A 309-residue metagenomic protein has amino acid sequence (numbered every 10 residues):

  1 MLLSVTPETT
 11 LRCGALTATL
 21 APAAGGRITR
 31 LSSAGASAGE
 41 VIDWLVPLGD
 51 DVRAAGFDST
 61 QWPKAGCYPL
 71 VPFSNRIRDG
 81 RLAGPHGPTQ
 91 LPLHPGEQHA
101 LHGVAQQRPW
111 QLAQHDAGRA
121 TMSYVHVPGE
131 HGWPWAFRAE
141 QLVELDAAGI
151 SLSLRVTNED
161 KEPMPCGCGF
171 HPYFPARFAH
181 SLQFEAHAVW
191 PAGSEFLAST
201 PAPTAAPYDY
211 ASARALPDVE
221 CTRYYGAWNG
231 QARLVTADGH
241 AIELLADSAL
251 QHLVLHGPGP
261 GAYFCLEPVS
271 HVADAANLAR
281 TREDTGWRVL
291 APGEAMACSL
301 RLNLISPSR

Functional and structural regions predicted by a protein language model:
L2-L3, R12, G87, P92-A147: Extended, loop-rich substrate-binding clefts of extracytoplasmic carbohydrate-active enzymes
L11, A18, P22, Y124-C166 (+1 more regions): Acidic, contiguous internal or C-terminal segments within carbohydrate-active enzymes that form a structured patch used
T19-G87: Acidic-aromatic substrate-binding/catalytic surfaces of carbohydrate-active enzymes
K64, P163-P165, Y173-S248: Active-site/ligand-binding surface loops and adjacent short beta/alpha elements that line catalytic pockets across
L82-Q90, L154, R288-I305: Short Pro-Gly-centered flexible turn/kink motifs
E140-L142, T285-L290: Beta-strand-rich interaction surfaces with strong enrichment in secreted/lumenal proteins
T236-A273: Glycine-rich active-site loops that engage anionic ligands at enzyme catalytic sites
C265-W287: A conserved acidic, glycine/proline-rich C-terminal tail/linker
